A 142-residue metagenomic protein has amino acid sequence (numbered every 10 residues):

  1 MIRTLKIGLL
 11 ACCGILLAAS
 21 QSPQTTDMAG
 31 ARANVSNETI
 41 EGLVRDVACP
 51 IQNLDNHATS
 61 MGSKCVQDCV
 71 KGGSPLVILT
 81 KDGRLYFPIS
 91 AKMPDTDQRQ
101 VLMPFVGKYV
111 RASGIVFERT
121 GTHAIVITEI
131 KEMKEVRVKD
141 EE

Functional and structural regions predicted by a protein language model:
M1, L17-A19: Generic low-polarity alpha-helical segments
M1-I7: Positively charged n-region of N-terminal signal peptides that target proteins for export
I7-L17: Bacterial N-terminal signal peptides
A19-E142: OB-fold and OB-like single-stranded nucleic-acid-recognition modules and their adjacent interaction interfaces
